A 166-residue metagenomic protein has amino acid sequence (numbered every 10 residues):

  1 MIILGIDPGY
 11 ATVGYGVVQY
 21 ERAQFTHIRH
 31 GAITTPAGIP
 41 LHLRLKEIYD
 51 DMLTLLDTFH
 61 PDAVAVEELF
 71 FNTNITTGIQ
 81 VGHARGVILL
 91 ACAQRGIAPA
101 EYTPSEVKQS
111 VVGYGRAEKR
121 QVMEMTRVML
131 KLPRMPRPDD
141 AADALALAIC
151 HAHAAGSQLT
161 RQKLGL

Functional and structural regions predicted by a protein language model:
M1-L166: Phosphate- and other anionic-substrate recognition elements at nucleic-acid/protein interfaces
